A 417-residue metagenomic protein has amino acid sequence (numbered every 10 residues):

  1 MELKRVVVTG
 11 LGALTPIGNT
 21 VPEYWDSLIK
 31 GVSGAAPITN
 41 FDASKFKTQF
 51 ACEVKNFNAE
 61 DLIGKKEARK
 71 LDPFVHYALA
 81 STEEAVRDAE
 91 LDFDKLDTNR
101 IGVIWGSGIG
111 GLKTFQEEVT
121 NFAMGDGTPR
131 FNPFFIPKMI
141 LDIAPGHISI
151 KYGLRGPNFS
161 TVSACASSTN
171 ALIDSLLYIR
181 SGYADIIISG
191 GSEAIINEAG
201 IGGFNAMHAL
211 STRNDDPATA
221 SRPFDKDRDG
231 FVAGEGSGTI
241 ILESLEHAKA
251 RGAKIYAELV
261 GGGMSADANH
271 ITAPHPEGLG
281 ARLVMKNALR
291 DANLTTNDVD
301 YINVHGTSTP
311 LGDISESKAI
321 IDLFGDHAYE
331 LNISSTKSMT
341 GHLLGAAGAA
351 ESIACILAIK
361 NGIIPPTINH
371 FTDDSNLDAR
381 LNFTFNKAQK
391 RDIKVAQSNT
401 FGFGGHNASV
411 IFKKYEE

Functional and structural regions predicted by a protein language model:
M1-E67, E246-Y256, I353-T367, K413-E417: ACP-dependent fatty acid/polyketide chain-elongation machinery
M1-V8, K95-T98, A292-D298, Y329 (+1 more regions): Flexible, low-complexity linker/loop segments at domain and module junctions
R5-T9, A36, D215-A292, Y301 (+1 more regions): Condensing-enzyme catalytic core mediating Claisen C-C bond formation in acyl metabolism
V8, Y24, V32-S163, S192-G203 (+1 more regions): Conserved beta-ketoacyl condensing-enzyme motif
G10, L28, T82, V103 (+10 more regions): Conserved small-residue
T39, Y183-D229, G262-P276, G306-D313 (+1 more regions): Acyl-CoA/ACP chain-elongation machinery
A78-L91, A144-P145, S149-Y152, P157-E193 (+3 more regions): Active-site-proximal alpha-helical scaffold in enzymes
G125-N132, I173, L177, E193-A250 (+2 more regions): Glycine-/small-residue-rich "gating" segment that lines the acyl/pantetheine channel and substrate pocket
